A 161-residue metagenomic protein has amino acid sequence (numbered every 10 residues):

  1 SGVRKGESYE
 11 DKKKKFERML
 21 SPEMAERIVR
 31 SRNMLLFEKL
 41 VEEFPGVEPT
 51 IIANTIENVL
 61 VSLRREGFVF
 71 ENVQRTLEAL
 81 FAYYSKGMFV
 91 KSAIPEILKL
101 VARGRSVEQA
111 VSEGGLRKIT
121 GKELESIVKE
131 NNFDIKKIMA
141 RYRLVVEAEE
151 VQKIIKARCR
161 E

Functional and structural regions predicted by a protein language model:
S1-E161: Charged, compositionally biased, marginally structured helical/coil segments
